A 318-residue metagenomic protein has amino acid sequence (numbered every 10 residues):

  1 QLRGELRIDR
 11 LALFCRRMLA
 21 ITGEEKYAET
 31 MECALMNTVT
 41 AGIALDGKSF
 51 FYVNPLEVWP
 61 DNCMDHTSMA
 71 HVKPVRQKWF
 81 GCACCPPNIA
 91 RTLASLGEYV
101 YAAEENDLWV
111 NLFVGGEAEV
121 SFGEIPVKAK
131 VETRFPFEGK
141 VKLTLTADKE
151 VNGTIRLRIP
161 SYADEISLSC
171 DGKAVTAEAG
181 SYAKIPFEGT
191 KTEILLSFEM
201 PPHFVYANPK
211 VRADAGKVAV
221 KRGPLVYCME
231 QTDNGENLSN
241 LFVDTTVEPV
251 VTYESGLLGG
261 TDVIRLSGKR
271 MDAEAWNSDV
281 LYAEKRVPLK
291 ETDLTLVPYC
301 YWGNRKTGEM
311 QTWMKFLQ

Functional and structural regions predicted by a protein language model:
L2-L19, P86-L96: Well-ordered alpha-helical segments within folded domains of soluble proteins
L19-E29: Structural helix-adjacent loops and short alpha-helical linkers that scaffold large soluble proteins
A28-N37, G42-T144, E178, E193 (+1 more regions): C-terminal beta-rich recognition modules with glycine/proline-rich loops and embedded aromatic residues
E117, K140, N152-T154, A163-S167: Exposed beta-strand and adjacent loop surfaces of beta-rich binding modules that mediate intermolecular recognition
K130-T133, A183-F187: Beta-strand-rich interaction surfaces with strong enrichment in secreted/lumenal proteins
T146, V151-P160: Surface-exposed beta-strand/loop patches in extracellular or lumenal glycoproteins
N152, K191-E193: Extracellular Ig-like/FN3 beta-sandwich strand-entry sites
A163-I185, H203-K210: Solvent-exposed beta-strand/loop surfaces of large extracellular or lumenal domains
